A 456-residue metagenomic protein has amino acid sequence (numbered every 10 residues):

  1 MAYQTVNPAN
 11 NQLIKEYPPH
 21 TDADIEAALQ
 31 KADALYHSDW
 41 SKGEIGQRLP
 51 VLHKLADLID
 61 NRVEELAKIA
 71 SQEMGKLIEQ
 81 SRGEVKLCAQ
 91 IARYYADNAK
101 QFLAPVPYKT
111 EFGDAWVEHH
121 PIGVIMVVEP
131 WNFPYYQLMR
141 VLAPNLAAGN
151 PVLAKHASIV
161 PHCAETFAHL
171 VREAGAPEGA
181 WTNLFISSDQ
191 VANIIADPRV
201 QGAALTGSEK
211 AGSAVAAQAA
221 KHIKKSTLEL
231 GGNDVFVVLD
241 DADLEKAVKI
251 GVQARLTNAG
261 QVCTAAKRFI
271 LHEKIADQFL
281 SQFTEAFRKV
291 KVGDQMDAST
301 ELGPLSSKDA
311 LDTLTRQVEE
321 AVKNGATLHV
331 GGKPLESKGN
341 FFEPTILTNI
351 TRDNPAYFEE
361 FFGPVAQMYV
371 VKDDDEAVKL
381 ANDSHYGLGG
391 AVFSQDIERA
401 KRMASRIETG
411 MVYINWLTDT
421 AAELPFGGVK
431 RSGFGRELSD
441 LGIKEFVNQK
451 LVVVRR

Functional and structural regions predicted by a protein language model:
M1-G113: N-terminal Rossmann-like NAD(P)+-binding subdomain of aldehyde/semialdehyde dehydrogenases
P8, D22-I25, I45, V63 (+5 more regions): Residues at or immediately preceding the N-termini of alpha-helices
N10-E16, V200, V237, K291 (+3 more regions): Conserved C-terminal structural/oligomerization subdomain of aldehyde/semialdehyde dehydrogenase
N11, R48, A70, A92 (+9 more regions): Residue-level signal for inorganic ion chemistry
I14, K210-T351, I414: ALDH superfamily catalytic-core signature
I14-H20, Y36-S41, V127, F236-L239 (+5 more regions): Short, well-ordered beta-strand elements within core beta-sheets of diverse protein domains
D33-Y36, W40, A56-V63, A67 (+18 more regions): Structural signal for hydrophobic packing residues in well-ordered secondary-structure cores of soluble enzyme domains
A104-K246, V371: Rossmann-like NAD(P) dinucleotide-binding subdomain of oxidoreductase/dehydrogenase enzymes
